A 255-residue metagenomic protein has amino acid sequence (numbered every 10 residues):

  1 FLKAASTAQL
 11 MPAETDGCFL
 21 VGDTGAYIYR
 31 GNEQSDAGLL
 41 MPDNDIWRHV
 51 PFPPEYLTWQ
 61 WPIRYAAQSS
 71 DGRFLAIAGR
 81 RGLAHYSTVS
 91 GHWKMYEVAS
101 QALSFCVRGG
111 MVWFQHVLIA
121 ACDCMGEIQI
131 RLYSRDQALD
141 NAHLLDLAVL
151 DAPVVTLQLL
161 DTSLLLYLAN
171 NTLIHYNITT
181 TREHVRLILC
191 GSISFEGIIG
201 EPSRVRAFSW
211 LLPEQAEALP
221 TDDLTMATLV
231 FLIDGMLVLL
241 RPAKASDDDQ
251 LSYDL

Functional and structural regions predicted by a protein language model:
F1-H92, A102-L255: Eukaryotic assembly scaffold/adaptor repeat-domain signature, activating on surface loops/turns that link repeats
E97: Positively charged, phosphate-engaging catalytic surfaces used for nucleic-acid and nucleotide handling
